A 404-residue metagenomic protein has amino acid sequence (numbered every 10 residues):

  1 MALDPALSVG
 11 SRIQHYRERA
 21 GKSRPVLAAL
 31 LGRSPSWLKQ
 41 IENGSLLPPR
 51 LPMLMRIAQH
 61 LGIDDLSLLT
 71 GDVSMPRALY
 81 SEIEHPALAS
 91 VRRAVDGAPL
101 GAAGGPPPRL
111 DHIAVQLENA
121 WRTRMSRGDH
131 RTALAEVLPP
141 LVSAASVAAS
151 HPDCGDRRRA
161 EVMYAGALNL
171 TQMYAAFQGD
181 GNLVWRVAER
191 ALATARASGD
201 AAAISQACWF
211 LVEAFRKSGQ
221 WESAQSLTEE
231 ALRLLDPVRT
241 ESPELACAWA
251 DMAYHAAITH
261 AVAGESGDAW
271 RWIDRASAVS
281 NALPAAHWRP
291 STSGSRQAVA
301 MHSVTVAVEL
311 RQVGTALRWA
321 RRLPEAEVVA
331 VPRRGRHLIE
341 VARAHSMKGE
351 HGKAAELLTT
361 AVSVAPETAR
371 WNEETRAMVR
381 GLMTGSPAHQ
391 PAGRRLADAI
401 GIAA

Functional and structural regions predicted by a protein language model:
M1-A20: A short, Lys/Arg-rich alpha-helix, primarily the initiator
A2-P5, L117-A404: Conserved binding/catalytic microenvironments
I13, R24-A28, L38-E42, L68: Conserved hydrophobic/aromatic packing and binding residues within compact polymer-binding modules
R17, A28, A58: The alpha-helix within a helix-turn-helix
G32, P52-S67: DNA major-groove recognition helix of helix-turn-helix/homeodomain DNA-binding modules
G32-P48, S74: Recognition helix of helix-turn-helix/homeodomain-like DNA-binding domains that insert into the DNA major groove
G62-R77, V299: Short C-terminal boundary/hinge segments that cap the last helix of small helical domains
T70-G97: Short, charged recognition helix plus adjacent turn of helix-turn-helix-like nucleic-acid-binding domains
